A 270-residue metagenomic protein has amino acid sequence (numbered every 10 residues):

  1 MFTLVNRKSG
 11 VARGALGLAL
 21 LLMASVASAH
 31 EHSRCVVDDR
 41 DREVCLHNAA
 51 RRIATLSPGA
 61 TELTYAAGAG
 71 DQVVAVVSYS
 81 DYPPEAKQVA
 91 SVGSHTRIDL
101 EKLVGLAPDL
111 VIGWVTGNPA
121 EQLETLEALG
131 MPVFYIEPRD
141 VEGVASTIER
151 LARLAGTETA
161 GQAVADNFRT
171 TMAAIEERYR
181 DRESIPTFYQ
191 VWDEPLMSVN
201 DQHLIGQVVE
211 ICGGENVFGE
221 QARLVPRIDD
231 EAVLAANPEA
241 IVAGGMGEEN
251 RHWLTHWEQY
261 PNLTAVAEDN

Functional and structural regions predicted by a protein language model:
F2-L16: Bacterial N-terminal signal peptides that target proteins for export
G14-S25: Bacterial N-terminal signal peptides
H30-V36, R42-L46, D109-L110, W114 (+4 more regions): Extracytoplasmic substrate-binding proteins
D39-D41, V92-E101, G117, Q221-D230: Short helix-initiation/N-cap motifs at beta->coil->alpha
R51-L106, L110-T116, V217, G245 (+1 more regions): A short, structured surface patch at a secondary-structure boundary
V77, Q202-V225, G245: His/Asp/Glu-enriched short active-site or ligand-binding loop at hydrolase and phosphoryl-transfer sites
I98, G143-R153, Q162, R182 (+1 more regions): Structured C-terminal subdomain patch of bacterial secreted/periplasmic proteins
L100-A107, L129, I228-N237: Short helices/loops that flank or line small-molecule/ion binding pockets
